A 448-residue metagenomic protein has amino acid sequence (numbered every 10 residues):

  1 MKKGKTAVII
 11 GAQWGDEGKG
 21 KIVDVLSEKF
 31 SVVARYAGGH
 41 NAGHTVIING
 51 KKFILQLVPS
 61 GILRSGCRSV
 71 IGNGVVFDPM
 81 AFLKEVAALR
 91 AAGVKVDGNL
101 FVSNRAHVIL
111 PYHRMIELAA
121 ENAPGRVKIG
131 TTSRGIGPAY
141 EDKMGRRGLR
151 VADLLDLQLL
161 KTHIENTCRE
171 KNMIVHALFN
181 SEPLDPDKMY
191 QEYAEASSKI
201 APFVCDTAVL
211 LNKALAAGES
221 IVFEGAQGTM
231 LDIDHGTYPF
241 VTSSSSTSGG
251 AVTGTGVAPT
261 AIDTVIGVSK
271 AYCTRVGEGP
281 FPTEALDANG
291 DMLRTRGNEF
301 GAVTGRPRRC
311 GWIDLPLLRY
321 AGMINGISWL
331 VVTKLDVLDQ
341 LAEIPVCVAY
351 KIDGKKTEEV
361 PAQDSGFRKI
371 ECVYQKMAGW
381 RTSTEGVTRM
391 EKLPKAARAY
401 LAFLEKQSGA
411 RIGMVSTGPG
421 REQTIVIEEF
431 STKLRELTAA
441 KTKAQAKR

Functional and structural regions predicted by a protein language model:
M1-R448: Non-transmembrane, aqueous-exposed alpha-helical and coiled segments at domain scale
